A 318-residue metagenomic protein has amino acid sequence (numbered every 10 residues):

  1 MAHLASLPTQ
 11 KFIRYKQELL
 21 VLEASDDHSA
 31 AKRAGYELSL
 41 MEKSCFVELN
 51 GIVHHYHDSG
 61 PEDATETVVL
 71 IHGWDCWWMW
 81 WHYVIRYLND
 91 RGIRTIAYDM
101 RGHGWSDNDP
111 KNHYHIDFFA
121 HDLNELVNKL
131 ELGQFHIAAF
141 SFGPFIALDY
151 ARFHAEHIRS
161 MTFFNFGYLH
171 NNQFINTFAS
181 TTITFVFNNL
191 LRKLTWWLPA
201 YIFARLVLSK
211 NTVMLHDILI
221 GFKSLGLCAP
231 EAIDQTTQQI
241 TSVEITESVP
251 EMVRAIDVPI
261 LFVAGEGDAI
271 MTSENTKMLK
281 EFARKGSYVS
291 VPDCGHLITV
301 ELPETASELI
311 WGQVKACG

Functional and structural regions predicted by a protein language model:
M1-V68, D90-I93, L132-G133, K315-G318: Alpha/beta-hydrolase fold catalytic core
I52, H57-D107: Conserved HGGG/HGGXW glycine-rich cap/lid loop of the alpha/beta-hydrolase fold
H57, D90, A97-F142, E308: Active-site loop/oxyanion-hole signature of alpha/beta-hydrolase fold enzymes
R152, R159-R192: Flexible "cap/lid" loop of the alpha/beta hydrolase fold
Q173-T177, K193-R254: Conserved alpha/beta-hydrolase catalytic His-Asp/Glu region
I256, F262-A264: Short beta-strand/loop motif that positions the catalytic acidic residue of the alpha/beta-hydrolase fold
E266-M271, H296: Acidic catalytic loop of the alpha/beta-hydrolase fold
K285-G318: Catalytic active-site module of serine/aspartate enzymes centered on a nucleophile-bearing elbow/loop
